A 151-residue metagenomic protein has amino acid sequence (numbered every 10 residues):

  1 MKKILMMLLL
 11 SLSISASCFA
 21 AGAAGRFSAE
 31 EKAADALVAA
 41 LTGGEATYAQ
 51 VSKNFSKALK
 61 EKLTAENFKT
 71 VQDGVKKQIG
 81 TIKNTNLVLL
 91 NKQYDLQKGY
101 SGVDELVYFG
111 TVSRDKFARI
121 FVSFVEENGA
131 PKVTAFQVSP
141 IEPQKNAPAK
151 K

Functional and structural regions predicted by a protein language model:
M1-I4: Positively charged n-region of N-terminal signal peptides that target proteins for export
M7-A16: Bacterial N-terminal signal peptides
F19-G43: Short, low-complexity N-terminal intrinsically disordered segments enriched in polar/charged residues
A20-A23, A46-A49, K53, T70 (+1 more regions): Low-complexity, Gly/Pro
E31-D35, S52, S56, F117: Residue-level signal for cytosolic alpha-helical hairpin/rod architecture
G43-G44, L106: Long beta-sheet-rich domains in secretory-pathway and surface-associated proteins
A49-G99: Short solvent-exposed beta->alpha transition segments
N91-K151: Exposed beta-sheet edge and beta->alpha loop/turn motif
